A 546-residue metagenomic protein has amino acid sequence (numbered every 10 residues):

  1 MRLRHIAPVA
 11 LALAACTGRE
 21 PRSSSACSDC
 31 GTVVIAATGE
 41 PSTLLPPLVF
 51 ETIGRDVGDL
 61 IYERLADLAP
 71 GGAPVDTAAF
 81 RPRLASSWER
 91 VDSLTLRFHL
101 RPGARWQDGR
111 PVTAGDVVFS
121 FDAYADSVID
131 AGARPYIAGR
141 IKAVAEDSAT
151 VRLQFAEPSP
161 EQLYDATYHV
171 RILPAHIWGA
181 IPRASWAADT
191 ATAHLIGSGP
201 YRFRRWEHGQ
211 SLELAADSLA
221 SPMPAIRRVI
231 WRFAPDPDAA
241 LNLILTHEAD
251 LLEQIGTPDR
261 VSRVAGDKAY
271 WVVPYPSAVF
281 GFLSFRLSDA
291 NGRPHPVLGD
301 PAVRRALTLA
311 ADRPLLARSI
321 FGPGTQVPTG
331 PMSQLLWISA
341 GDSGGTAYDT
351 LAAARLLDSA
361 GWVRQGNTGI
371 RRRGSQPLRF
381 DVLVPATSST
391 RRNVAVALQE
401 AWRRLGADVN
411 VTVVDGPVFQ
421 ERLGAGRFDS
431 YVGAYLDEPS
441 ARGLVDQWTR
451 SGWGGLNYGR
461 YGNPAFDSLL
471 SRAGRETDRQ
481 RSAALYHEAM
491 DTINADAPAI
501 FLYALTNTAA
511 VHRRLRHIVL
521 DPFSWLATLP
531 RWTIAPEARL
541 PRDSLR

Functional and structural regions predicted by a protein language model:
M1-A14: Sec-dependent bacterial lipoprotein signal peptides
C16-C27, R101-A133, A143-A145, T192-L195 (+4 more regions): Extracytoplasmic/periplasmic ligand-capture domains
A36-D92, D122, H194-S198: N-terminal lobe/hinge region of extracytoplasmic solute-binding protein
A37, I61, F98-R101, F155: A short glycine/threonine-centered beta-strand motif
P41-L48, A73-D76, E161-Y164, L212-E213 (+4 more regions): Short, solvent-exposed loop/turn elements at domain surfaces
E89, A133-A180: Surface-exposed binding/hinge segments that line and control ligand-binding clefts or catalytic entry sites
L502: Active-site-proximal polar cores
A509-R546: Long beta-strand-rich cores associated with HINT superfamily self-processing modules
